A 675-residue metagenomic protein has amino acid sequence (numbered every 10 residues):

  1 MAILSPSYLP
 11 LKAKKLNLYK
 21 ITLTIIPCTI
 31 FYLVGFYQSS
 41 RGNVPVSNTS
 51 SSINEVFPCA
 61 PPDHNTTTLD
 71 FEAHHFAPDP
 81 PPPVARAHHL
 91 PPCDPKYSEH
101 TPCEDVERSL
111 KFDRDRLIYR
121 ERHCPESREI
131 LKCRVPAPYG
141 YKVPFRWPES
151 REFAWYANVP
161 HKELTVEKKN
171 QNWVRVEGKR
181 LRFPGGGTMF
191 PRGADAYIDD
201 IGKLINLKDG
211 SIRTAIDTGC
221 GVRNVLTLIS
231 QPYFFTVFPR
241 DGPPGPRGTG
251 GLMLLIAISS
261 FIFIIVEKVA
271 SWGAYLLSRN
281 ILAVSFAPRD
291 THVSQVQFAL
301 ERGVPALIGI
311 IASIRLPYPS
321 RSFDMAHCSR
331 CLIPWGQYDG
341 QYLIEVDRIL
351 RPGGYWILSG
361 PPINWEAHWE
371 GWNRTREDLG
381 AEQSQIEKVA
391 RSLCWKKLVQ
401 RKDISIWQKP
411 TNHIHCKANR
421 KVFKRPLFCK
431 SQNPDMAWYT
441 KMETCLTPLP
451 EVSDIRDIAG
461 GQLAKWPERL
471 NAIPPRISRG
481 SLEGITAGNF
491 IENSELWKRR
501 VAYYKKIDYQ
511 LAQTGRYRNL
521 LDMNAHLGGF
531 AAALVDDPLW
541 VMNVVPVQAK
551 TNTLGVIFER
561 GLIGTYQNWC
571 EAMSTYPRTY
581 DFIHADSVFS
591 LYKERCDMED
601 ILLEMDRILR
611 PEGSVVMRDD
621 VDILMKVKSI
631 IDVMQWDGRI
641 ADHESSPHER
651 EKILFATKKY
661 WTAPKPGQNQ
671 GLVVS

Functional and structural regions predicted by a protein language model:
A2-G210, T375, K388-G515, N519 (+3 more regions): Intrinsically disordered, low-complexity glycine/charged-rich regulatory or linker segments that flank or connect
K203, G210-G221, P244-M253, I258-A274 (+3 more regions): Conserved class I S-adenosyl-L-methionine
P232, S313-A326, Q341, E559-R560 (+3 more regions): A short acidic, Gly/Pro-enriched loop at the edge of an enzyme's catalytic core that lines a small-molecule cofactor
L282-P288, I308, W540-P546: Conserved SAM-binding motif I beta-strand of class I
G303-A312, G561-W569: Conserved SAM-binding strand-loop segment of SAM-dependent methyltransferases
P319, D339-G353, R595-E612, S629-D632: A short glycine-rich, Lys/Arg-flanked "PGG" loop and its adjoining helix->strand segment in the class I
P352-P361, P611-D620: Conserved beta-strand signature within the Rossmann-like core of class I S-adenosyl-L-methionine
W369-Q400, I404, F423-R425, I623-W661: Conserved Class I S-adenosyl-L-methionine
